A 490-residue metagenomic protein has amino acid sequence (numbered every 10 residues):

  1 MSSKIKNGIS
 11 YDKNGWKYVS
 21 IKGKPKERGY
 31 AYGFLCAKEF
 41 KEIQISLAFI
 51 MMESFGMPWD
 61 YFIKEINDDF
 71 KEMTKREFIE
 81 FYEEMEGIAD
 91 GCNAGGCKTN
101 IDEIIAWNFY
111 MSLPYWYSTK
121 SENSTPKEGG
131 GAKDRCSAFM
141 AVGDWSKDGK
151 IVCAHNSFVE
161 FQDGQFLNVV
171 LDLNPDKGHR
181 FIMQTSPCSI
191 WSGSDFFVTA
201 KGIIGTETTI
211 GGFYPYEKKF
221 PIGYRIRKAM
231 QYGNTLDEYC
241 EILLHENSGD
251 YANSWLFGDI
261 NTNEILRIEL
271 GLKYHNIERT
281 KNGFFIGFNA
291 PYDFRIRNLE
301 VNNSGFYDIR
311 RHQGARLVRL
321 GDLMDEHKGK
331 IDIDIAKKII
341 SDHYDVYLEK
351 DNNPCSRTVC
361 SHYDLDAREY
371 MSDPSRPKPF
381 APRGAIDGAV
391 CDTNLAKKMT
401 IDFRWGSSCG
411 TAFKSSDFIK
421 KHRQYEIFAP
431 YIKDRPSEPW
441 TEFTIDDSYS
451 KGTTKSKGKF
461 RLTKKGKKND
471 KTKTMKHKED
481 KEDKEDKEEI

Functional and structural regions predicted by a protein language model:
M1-D237, L244-D250, W255-K281, F285-P291 (+2 more regions): N-terminal mature-domain region immediately after signal-peptide cleavage in secreted/organellar precursors
T463, T472-T474: Intrinsically disordered, low-complexity serine/threonine-rich repeat tracts
H477-E489: Asp/Glu-rich intrinsically disordered low-complexity tracts
